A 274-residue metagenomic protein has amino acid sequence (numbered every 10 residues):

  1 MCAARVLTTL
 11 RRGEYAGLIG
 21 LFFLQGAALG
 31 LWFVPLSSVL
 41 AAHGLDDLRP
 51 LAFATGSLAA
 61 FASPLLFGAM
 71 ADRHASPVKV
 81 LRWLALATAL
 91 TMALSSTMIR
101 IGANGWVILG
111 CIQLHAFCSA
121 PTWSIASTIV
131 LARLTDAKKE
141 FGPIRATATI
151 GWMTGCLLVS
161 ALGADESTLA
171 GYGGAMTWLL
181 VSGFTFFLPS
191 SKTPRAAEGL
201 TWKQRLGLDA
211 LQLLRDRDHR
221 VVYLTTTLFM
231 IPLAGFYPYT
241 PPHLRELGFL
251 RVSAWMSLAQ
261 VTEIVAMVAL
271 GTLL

Functional and structural regions predicted by a protein language model:
C2-R12, L188-T226: Juxtamembrane intracellular "pre-TM" segments in multi-pass secondary transporters
V6-L58, D218-S257: Helix-loop boundary and gating motifs at the non-cytosolic
F23, T91, N104-S124, I129 (+1 more regions): Hydrophobic core of transmembrane alpha-helices in multi-pass small-molecule transporters, especially MFS/SLC-type
S57-L65, W152-M153, Q260-V268: Residue-level signature of mid-helix packing/kink "hotspots" within the transmembrane helices of 12-pass Major
A62-S76, G163, A266-L274: Helix-to-loop junctions at the C-terminal end of transmembrane segments in multipass secondary transporters
D72-L86: Cytoplasmic membrane-interface "Motif A"-like loop-to-helix N-cap segments of 12-TM Major Facilitator Superfamily
L86-G102: C-terminal ends and interior cores of transmembrane alpha-helices in multi-pass membrane transporters/permeases
A170-F187: Symmetry-related core transmembrane helices of the 12-TM Major Facilitator Superfamily/SLC fold
